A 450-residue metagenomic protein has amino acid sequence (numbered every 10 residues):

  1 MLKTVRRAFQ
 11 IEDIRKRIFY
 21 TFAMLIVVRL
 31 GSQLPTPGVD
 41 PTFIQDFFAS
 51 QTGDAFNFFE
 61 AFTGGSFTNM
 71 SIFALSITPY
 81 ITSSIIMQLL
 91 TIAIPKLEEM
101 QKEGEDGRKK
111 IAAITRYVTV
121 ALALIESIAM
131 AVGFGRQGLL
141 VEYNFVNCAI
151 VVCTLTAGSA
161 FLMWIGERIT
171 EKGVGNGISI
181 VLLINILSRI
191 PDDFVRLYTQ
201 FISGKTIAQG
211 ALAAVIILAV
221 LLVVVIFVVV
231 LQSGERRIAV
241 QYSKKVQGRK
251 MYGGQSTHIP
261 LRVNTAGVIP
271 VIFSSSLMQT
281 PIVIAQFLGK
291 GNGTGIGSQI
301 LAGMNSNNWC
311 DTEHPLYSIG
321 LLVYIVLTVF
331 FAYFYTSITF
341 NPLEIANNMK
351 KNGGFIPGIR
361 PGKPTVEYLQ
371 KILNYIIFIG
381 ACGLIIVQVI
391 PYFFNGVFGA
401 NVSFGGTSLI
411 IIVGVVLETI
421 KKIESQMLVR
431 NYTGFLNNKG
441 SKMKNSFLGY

Functional and structural regions predicted by a protein language model:
M1-Q101, E105-Y450: N-terminal cationic and glycine-rich segments that engage phosphates or anionic surfaces
